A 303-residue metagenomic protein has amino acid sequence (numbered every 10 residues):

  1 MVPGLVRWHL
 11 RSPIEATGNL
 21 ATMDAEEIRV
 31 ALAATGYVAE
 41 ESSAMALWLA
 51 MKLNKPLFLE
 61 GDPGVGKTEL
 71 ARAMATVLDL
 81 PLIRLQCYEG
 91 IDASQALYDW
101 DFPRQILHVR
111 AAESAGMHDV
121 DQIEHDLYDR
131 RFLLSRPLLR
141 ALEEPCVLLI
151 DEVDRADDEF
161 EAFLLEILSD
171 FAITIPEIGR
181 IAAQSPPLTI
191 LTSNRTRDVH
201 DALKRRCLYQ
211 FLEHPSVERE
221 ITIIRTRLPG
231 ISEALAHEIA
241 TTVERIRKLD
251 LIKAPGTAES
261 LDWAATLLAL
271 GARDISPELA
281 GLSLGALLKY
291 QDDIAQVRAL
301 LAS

Functional and structural regions predicted by a protein language model:
M1-H9: Extreme N-terminal basic, low-complexity initiation segments that serve as generic localization/processing leaders
H9-S303: C-terminal regulatory/interaction module of P-loop NTP-utilizing enzymes
